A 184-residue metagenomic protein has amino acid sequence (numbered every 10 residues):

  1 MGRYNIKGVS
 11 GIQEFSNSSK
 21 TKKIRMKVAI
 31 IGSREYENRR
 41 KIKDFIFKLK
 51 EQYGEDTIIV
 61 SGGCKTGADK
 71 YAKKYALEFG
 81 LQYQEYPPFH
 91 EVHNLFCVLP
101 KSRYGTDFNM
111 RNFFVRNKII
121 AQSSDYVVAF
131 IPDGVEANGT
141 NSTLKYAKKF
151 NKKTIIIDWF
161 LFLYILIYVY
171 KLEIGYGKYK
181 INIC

Functional and structural regions predicted by a protein language model:
M1-G2, T21: Universal eukaryotic N-terminal targeting presequences
G2-N5, V169-K171: Ser/Thr/Pro/Gly-rich low-complexity, intrinsically disordered segments
G8, F15, I24-K27, Y36-F160: Acidic/glycine-enriched connector segments
G11-Q13, N17-S19, F162-I174, Y179-C184: Compositionally biased low-complexity segments enriched in histidine and/or tyrosine
S33: Active-site beta-loop-alpha junctions enriched in small/polar residues
